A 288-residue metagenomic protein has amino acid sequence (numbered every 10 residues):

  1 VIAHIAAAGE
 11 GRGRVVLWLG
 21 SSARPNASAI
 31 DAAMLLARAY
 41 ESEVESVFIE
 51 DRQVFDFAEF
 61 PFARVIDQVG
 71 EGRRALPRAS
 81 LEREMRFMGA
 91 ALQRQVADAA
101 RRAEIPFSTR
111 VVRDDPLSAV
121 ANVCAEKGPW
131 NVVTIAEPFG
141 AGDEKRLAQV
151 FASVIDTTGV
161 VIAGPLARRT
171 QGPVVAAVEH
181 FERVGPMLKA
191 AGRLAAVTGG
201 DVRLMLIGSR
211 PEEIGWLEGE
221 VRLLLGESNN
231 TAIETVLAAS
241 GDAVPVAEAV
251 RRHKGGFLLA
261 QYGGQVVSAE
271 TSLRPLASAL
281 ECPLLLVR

Functional and structural regions predicted by a protein language model:
I2-L76, T170-L237, V244, G255 (+2 more regions): Small/aliphatic-rich secondary-structure junction motif
A3, N26, A32, L117-Q171 (+1 more regions): Gly/Ser-rich helix-loop-strand patches that form or flank binding pockets for ribonucleotide-derived cofactors
A27, R83-A90, G185: Electropositive phosphate-/nucleotide-binding environments in soluble metabolic enzymes
E71-M88: A short acidic, glycine-rich active-site loop that binds or catalyzes chemistry on phosphate/adenosine moieties
G89-Q93, L147-A148, E218-G219: Well-ordered, non-membrane alpha-helical segments in soluble/globular domains
L92-S108, S228: A structural motif corresponding to the C-terminal end of an alpha-helix and its immediate exit/capping segment
P106, V111-A119, A239-A243: Charged docking surfaces used in two-component/phosphorelay signaling
S108-V112, F139-A141, H180, E234-A238: Short, flexible loop segments at the rims of nucleotide/cofactor-binding pockets, characterized by
